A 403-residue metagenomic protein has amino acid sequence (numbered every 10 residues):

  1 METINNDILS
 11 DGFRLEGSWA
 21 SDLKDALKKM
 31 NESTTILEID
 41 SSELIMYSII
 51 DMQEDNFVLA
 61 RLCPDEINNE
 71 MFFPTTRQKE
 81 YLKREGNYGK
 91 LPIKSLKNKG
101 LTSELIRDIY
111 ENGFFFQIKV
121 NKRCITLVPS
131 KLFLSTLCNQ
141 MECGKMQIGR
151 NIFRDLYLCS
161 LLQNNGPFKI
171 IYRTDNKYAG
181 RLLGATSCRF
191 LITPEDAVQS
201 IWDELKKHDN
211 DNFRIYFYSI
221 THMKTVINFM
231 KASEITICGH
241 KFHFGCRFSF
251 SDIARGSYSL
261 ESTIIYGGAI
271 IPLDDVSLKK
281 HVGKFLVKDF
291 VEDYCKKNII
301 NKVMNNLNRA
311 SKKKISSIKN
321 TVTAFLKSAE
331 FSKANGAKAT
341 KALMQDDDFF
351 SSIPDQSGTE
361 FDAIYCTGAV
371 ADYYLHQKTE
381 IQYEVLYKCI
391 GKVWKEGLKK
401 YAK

Functional and structural regions predicted by a protein language model:
E2-Q199: Feature for intrinsically disordered/low-complexity regulatory segments and propeptides
R189-K403: Intrinsic disorder/low-complexity polar-acidic segments
